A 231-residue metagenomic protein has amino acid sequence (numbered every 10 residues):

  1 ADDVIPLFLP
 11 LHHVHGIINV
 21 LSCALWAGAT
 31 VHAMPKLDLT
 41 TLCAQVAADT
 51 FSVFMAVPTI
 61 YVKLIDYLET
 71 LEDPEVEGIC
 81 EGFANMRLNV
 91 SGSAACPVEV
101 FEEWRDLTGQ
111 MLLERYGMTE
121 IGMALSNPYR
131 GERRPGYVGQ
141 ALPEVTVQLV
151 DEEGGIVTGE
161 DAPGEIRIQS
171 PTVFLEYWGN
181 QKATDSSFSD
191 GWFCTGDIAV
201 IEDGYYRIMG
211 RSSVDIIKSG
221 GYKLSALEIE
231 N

Functional and structural regions predicted by a protein language model:
A1-V4, H12-V53, K63, Y67-P74: Conserved AMP-binding/adenylation subdomain of ANL enzymes
W26, F51-A56, I65-R134, T146 (+1 more regions): Gly/Ser/Thr-rich phosphate-binding loop
T40-C43, G78-C80, E230: Short hydrophobic/charged patches on amphipathic alpha-helices used for structural packing and interfaces
S93, G117, G139, D197 (+1 more regions): Active-site glycine-centered loops adjacent to acidic/histidine catalytic or metal-binding residues that shape
E132, G136-L142, S187-G191: Short Gly/Pro-enriched turn/cap motifs at secondary-structure boundaries
Q148-Q169, I201-D203: Conserved beta-loop-beta connector loops within the AMP-binding
S170, L175-E176, I198-N231: AMP-binding/adenylate-forming catalytic core of the ANL superfamily
A183-T184: Short secondary-structure edge/capping micro-motifs at helix/strand boundaries
